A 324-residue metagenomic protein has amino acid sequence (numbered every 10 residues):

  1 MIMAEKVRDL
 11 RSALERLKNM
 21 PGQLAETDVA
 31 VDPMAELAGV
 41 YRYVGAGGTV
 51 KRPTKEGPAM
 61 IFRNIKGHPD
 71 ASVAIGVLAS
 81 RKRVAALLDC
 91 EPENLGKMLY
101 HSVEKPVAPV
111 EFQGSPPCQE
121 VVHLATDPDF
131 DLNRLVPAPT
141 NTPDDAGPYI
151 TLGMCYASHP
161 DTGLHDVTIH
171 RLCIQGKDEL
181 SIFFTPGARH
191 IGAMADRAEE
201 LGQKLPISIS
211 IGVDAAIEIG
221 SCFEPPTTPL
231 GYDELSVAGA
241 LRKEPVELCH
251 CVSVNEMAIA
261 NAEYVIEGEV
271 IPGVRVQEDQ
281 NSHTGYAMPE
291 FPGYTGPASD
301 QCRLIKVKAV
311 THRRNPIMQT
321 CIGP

Functional and structural regions predicted by a protein language model:
I2-L304, K308-P324: Extended, highly charged
